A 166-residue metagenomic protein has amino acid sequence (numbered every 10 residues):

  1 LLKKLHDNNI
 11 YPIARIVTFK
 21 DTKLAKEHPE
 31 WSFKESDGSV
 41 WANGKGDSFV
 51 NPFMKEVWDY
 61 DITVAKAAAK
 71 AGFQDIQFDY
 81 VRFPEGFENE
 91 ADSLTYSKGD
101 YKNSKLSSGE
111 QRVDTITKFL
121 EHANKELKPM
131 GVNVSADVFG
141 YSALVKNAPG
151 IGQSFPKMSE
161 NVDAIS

Functional and structural regions predicted by a protein language model:
L2-N9, P156-E160: Acidic (Asp/Glu)-rich catalytic clusters
K3, F19-K70: Active-site-adjacent "subsite" loops/lids of carbohydrate-active enzymes
L5, P12, D61, A68 (+2 more regions): Conserved, mostly hydrophobic/aromatic
H6, Y11-D21, Q77-Y80, P84 (+1 more regions): Aromatic-lined carbohydrate-recognition surfaces of secreted/lumenal glycan-active proteins
T22, K26-E30, Q74-G109: Active-site-proximal loop/short-helix segments that contain or immediately flank catalytic acid/base residue(s)
F49-Y60, S108-T115, G150, K157: Extracytoplasmic/periplasmic, Sec-exported soluble proteins
F73-Q74, V162: A structural motif
I151-S166: Aromatic- and acid-rich polysaccharide-binding/catalytic face of secreted or lumenal carbohydrate-active enzymes
